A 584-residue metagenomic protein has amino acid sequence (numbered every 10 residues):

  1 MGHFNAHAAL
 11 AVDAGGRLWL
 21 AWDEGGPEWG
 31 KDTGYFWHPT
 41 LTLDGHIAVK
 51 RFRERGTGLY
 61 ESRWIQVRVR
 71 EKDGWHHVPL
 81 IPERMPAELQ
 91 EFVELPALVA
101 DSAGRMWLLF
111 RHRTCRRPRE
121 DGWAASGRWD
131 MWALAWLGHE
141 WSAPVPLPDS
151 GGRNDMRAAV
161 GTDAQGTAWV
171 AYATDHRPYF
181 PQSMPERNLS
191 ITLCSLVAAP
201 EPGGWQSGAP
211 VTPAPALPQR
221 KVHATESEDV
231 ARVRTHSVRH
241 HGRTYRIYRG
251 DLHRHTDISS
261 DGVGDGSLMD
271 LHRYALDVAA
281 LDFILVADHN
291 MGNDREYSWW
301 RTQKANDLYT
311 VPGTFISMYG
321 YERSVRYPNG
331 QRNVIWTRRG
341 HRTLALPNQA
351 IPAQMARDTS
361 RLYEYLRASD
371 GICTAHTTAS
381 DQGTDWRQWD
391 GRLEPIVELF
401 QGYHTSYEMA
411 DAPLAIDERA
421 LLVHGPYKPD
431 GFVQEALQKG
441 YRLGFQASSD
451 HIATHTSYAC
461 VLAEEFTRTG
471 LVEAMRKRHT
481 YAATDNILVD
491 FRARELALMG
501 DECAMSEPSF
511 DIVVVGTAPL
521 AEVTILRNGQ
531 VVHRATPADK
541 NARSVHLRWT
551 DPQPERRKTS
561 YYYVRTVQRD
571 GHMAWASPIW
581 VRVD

Functional and structural regions predicted by a protein language model:
M1-E226: Extracellular, repeat-based ectodomains that mediate carbohydrate processing or recognition
P144-P146, W169, R187-D584: Extended, charged catalytic domains and RNA/DNA-binding interfaces, predominantly in divalent-metal-using enzymes
